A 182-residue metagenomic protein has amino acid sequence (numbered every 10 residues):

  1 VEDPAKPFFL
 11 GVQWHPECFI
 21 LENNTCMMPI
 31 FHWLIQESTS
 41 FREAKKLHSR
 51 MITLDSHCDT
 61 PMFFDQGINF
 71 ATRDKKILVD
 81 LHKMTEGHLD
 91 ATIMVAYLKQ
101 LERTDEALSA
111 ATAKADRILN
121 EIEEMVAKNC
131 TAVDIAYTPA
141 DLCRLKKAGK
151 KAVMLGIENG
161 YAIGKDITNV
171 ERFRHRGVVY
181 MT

Functional and structural regions predicted by a protein language model:
V1-K46: Amide-donor transfer/coupling interface in amidating biosynthetic enzymes
A44-T182: N-terminal hydrophobic targeting/anchoring segments and the immediately downstream early-domain regions of hydrolases
